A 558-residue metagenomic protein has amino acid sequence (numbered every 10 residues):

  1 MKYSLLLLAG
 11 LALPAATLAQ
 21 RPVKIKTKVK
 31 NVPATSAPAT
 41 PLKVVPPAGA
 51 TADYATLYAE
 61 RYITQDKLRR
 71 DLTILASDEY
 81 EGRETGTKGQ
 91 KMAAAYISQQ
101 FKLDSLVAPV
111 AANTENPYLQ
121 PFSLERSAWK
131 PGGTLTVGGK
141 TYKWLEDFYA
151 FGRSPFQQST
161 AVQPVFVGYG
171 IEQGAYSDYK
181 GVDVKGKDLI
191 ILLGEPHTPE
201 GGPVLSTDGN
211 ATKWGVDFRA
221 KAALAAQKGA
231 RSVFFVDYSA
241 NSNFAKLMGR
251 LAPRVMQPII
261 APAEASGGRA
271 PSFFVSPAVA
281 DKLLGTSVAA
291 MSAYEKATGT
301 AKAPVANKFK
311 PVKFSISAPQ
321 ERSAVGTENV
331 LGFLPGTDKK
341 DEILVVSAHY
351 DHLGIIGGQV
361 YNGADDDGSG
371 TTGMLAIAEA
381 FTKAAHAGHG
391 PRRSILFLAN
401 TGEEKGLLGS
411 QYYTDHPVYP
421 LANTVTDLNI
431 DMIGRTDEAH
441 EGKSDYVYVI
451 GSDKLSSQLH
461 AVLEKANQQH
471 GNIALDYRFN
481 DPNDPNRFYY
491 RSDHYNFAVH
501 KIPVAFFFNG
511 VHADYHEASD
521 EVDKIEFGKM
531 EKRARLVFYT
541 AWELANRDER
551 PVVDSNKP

Functional and structural regions predicted by a protein language model:
R21-A93, I97-A111, P335, D554: N-terminal hydrophobic or amphipathic helices/low-complexity stretches enriched in small/hydrophobic/Pro/Gly
K26, T372, E379, F508 (+1 more regions): His/Asp/Glu-rich mid-to-C-terminal helical/loop segments that flank catalytic regions of hydrolases
D53-Y62, D78-K88, Q120-S123, F151-P155 (+11 more regions): Second-shell loop/turn segments in exported
Y54-T56, D147-G181, E264-G363, E379 (+1 more regions): Soluble metallo-hydrolase cores and metallopeptidase-like ectodomains found primarily in the secretory/periplasmic
D78-P203, T327, Q458: Noncatalytic luminal/extracellular "stalk/propeptide" segments of secretory-pathway proteins
K143-W144, G186, A261, R269-A289 (+1 more regions): Metal-dependent peptidase/peptidase-like ectodomains
W144-P271, Y361, E379: Extracellular/luminal Protease-associated
A376-G406, D427-I430: Short helix-loop-beta-strand segments that form the rim/entrance of peptidase-like active sites
